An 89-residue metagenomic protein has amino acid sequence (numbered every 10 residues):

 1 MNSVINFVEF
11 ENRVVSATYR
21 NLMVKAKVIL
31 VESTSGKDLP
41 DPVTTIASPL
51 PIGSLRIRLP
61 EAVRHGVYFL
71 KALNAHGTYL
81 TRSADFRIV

Functional and structural regions predicted by a protein language model:
M1-L30, T34-G36, T78-V89: Beta-strand/beta-sandwich contexts
N21-M23, L50, V63: A generic beta-sheet turn/junction motif
K37-P49: Low-complexity "stalk/linker" and mucin-like segments enriched in Ser/Thr/Pro/Ala/Gly
A47-I57: Aromatic sugar-binding surface patches on proteins that engage polysaccharides or sugar-phosphate polymers
L59-G66: Surface-exposed, short loops/turns at beta-strand junctions within beta-sandwich domains
Y68-L70: A short tyrosine-centered beta-strand micro-motif
A72-N74: Conserved structural position at the C-terminal beta-strand of extracellular beta-sandwich adhesion modules
